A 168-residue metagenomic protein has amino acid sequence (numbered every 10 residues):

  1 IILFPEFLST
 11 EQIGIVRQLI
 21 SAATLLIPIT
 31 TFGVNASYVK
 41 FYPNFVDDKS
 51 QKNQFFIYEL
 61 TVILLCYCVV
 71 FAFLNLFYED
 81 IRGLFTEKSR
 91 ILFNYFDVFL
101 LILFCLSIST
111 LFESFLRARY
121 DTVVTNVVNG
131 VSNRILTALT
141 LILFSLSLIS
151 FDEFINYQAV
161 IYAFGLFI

Functional and structural regions predicted by a protein language model:
I1-A36, Y67, F71-N75, I102: Signature of the first transmembrane helix
L3-F4, V16, A22, Y38 (+9 more regions): Hydrophobic/aromatic residues within transmembrane alpha-helices of membrane transport systems, especially the TMDs
F7-T10, L26-T61, R82-F85, R117-V124: Transmembrane-helix boundary and interhelical linker motifs in polytopic inner-membrane proteins
A23, I27, C66-V70, L74 (+3 more regions): Alpha-helical transmembrane segments of multipass membrane proteins
L25, I29, A72, E87-F112 (+2 more regions): Alpha-helical transmembrane segments of multi-pass membrane proteins
F41, C105-V131: Membrane-interface junctions at transmembrane-helix termini in multi-pass inner-membrane proteins
V69-K88: Short membrane-interface helical motifs at transmembrane helix boundaries in multi-pass membrane transporters
V127-I168: Hydrophobic alpha-helical transmembrane segments
